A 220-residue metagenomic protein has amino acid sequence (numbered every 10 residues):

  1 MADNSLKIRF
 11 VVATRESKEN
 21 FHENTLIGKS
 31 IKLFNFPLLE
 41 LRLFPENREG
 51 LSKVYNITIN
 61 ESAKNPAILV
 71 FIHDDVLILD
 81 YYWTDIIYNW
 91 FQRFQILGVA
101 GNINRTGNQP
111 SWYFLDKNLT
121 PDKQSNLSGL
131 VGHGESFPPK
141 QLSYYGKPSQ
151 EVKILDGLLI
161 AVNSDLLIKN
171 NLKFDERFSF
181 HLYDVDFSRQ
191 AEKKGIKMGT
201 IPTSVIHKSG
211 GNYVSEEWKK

Functional and structural regions predicted by a protein language model:
M1-L33, R42-L43: N-proximal low-complexity "stem/linker" segments adjacent to membrane-targeting elements
F44-L51, L77: Short, acidic/glycine-rich phosphate-metal binding loop used to engage nucleotide
R48-S62: Glycine-rich, basic loop-to-helix element that forms the pyrophosphate-binding segment of sugar-nucleotide handling
P66-L77: Short beta-strand-to-loop acidic/aromatic patch adjacent to the donor-nucleotide binding site
L77, Y81-N126, L130: Conserved donor NDP-sugar-binding/catalytic core segment of glycosyltransferases
G129-V162: A recurrent flexible, glycine/aromatic-enriched loop bordering the glycosyltransferase active site that acts as
K153-N170, E176-S204: A short, conserved alpha-helix in the catalytic core of glycosyltransferases
G199-K219: Active-site donor/metal-binding and catalytic loop motifs of nucleotide-sugar-dependent glycosylation enzymes
